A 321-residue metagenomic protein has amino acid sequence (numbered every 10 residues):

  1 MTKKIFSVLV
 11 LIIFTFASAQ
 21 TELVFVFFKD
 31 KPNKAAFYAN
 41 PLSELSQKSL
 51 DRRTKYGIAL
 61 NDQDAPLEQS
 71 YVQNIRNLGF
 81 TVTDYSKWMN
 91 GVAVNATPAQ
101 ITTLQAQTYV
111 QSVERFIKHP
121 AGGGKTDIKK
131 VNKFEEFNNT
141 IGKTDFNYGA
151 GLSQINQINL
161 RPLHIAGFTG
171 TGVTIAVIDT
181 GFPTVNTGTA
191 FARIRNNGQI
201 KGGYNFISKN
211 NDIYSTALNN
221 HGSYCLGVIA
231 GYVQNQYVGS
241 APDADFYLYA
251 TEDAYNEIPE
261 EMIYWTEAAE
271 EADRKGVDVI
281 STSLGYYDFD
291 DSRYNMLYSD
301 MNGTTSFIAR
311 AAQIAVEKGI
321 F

Functional and structural regions predicted by a protein language model:
M1-E22, N256: Bacterial Sec-dependent N-terminal signal peptides
A19-T81, A99-K125: Primarily auto-inhibitory N-terminal propeptides
T21, F37-Y38, S112, P162-Y204 (+4 more regions): Subtilisin-like serine protease catalytic core
F25, A93, S112-E114, S281 (+1 more regions): Conserved beta-strand positions in the central sheet of alpha/beta enzyme cores
E68, V72, P98-I101, Q107-V110 (+6 more regions): Extracytoplasmic/secreted envelope proteins and their assembly/folding machinery, especially bacterial periplasmic
S70-I155, R161-H164: Autoinhibitory propeptides
E270-D300: Short acidic, glycine-rich surface-loop motifs adjacent to enzyme active sites
G303-G319: Catalytic-core regions built around general acid/base machinery
